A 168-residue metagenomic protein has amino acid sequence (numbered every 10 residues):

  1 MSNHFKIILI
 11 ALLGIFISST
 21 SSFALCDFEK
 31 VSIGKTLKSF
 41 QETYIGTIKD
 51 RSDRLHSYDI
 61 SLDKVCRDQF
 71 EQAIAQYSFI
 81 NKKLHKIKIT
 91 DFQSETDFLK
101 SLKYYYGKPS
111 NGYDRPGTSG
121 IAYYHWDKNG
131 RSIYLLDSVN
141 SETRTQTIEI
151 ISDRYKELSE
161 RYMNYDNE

Functional and structural regions predicted by a protein language model:
M1-L9: Bacterial N-terminal signal peptides that target proteins for export
N3, S19-F23: Compositionally biased regions
I8-L9, Q72, I121: Short beta-strand-initiation
I8-S18: Bacterial N-terminal signal peptides
F23-L62, K86-E168: Non-cytosolic coordination micro-motifs
C66-I74: A glycine-rich, hydrophobic loop/mini-helix early in the fold
A75-Y77, L135: Short, surface-exposed beta-strand/loop micro-motifs that present aromatic residues
F79-K83: N-terminal export/ancillary region detector
